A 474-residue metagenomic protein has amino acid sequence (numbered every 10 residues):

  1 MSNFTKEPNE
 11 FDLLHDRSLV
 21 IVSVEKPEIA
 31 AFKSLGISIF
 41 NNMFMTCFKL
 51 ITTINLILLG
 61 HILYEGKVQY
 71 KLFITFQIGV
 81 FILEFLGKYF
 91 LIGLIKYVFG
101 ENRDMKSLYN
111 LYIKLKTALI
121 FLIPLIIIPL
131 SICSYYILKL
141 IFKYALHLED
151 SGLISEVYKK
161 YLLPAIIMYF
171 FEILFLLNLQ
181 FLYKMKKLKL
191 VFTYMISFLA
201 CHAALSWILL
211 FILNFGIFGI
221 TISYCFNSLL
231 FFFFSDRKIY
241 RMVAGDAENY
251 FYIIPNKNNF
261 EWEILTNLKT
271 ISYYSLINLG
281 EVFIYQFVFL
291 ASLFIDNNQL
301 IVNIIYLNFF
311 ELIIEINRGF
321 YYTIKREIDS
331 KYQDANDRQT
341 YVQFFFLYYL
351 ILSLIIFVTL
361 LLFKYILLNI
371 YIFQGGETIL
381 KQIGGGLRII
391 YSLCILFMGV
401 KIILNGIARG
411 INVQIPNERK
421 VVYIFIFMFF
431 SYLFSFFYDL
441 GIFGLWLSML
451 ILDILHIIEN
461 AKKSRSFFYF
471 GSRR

Functional and structural regions predicted by a protein language model:
F4-I39, L153-V157, T221-Y224, L230-Q286 (+1 more regions): Interhelical loop/hinge segments that connect adjacent transmembrane helices in multipass membrane
D12, D16-V20, A30-G93, S272-L293 (+2 more regions): Signature of the first transmembrane helix
P27-I51, L162-I166, K189-I196, F234-R237 (+8 more regions): Hydrophobic faces of transmembrane alpha-helices in multi-pass small-molecule transporters and flippases across diverse
L50-K71, F142-S151, I208-F215, L279-L312 (+2 more regions): Helix-terminus/linker motif at the lipid-water interface of multi-pass membrane proteins
I57-H61, Q69-I128, F175-K184, L300-V358 (+2 more regions): Small-residue-rich hydrophobic transmembrane alpha-helices
E65, L188-K189, L199-F232, F425-I458: Membrane-interface helix-loop junctions in multi-pass transport and translocation proteins
I82, E149-N178, T193, F309-I313 (+2 more regions): Alpha-helical transmembrane segments of multi-pass membrane proteins
L125-K160, I355-K381: Short membrane-interface helical motifs at transmembrane helix boundaries in multi-pass membrane transporters
